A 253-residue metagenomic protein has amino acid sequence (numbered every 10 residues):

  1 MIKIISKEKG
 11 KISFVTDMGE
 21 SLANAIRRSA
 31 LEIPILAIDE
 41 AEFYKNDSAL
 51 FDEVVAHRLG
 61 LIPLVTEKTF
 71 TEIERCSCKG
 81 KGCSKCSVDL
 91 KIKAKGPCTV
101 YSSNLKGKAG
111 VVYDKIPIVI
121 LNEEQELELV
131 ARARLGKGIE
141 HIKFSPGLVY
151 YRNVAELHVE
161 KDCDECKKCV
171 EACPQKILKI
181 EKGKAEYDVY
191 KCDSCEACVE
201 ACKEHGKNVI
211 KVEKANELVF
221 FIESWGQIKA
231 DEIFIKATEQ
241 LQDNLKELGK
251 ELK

Functional and structural regions predicted by a protein language model:
M1-K253: Protein-protein interaction/assembly regions in multi-subunit complexes
